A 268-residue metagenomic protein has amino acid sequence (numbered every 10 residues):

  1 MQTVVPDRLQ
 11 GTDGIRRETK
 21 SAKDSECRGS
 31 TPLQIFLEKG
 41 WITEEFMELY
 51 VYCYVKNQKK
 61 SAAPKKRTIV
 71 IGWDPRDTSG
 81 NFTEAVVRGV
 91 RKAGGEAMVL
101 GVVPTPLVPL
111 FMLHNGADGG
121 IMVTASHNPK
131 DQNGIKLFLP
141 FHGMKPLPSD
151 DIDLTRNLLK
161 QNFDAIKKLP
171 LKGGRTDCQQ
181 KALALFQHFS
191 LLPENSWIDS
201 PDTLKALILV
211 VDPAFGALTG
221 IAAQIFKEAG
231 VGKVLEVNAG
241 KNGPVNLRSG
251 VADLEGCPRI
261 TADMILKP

Functional and structural regions predicted by a protein language model:
M1-V4, E18, D131-P268: Gly/Ser/Thr-enriched, mixed-charge loops and adjacent short helices that form phosphate/oxyanion-binding elements
M1-V86, K92-A93, R175-L209, A217: An N-terminal, well-structured beta->alpha segment
D13-I15, V108, L154: Bulky hydrophobic/aromatic "packing anchor" residues in well-ordered structure
T43, P104, L147-P148: Helix N-cap and loop-to-helix transition residues
K56, P64-Q132, Q224-P268: N-terminal small/polar loop signature for handling phosphorylated ligands or for N-terminal nucleophile
